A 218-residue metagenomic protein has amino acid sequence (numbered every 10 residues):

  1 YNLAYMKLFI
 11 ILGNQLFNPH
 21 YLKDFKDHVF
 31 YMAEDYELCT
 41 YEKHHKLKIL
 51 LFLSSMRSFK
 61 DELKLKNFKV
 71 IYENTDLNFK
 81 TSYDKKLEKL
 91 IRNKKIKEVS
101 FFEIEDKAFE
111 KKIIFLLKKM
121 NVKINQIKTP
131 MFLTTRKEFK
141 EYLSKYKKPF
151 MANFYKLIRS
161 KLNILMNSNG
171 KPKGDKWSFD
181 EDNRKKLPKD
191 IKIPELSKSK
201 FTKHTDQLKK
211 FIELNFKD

Functional and structural regions predicted by a protein language model:
Y1-N2: Short, positively charged and aromatic/hydrophobic N-terminal segments
Y5-T75: N-terminal beta-strand-loop-alpha-helix module at the start of alpha/beta ligand-binding or catalytic domains
D76-T81: Acidic-and-aromatic substrate-binding clefts and catalytic sites of carbohydrate-active enzymes
S82-D218: Beta-rich, aromatic/charged-enriched effector core domains that present basic-aromatic interfaces for binding
